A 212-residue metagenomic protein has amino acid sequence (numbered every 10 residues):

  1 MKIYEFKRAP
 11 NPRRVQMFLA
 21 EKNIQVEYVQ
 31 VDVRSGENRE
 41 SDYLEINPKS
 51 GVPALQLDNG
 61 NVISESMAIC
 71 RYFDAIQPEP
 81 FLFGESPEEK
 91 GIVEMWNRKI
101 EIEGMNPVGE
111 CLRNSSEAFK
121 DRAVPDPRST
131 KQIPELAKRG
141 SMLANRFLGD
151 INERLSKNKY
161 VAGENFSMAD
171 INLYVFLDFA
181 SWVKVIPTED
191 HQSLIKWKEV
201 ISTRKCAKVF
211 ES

Functional and structural regions predicted by a protein language model:
M1-K131: GST-like domain detector, emphasizing the conserved glutathione-binding G-site in the N-terminal thioredoxin-like
E27, G163, T188, V209-F210: A local structural micro-motif
E45, T203, S212: Phosphate-coordinating loops and pocket residues in cytosolic domains that bind phosphorylated ligands
D74, P78, S156, S202-T203: Residues at helix-coil transition
I102-V200: GST-like fold's C-terminal all-alpha helical module
